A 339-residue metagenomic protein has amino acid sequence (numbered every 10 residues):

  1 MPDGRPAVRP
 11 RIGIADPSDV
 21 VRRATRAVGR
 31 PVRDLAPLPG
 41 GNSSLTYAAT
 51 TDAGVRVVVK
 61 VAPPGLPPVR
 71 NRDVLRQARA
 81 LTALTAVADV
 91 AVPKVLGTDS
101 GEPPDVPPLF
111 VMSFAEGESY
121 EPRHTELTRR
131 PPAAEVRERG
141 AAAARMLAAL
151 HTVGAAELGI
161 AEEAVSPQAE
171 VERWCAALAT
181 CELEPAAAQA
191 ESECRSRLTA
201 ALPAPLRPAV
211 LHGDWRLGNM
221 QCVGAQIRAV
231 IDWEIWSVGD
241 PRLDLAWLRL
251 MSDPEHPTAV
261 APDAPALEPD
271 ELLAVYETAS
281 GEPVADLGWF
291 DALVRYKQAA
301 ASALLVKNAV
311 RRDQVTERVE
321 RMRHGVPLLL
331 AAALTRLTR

Functional and structural regions predicted by a protein language model:
P2-R30: Juxta-kinase regulatory segment immediately upstream of eukaryotic protein kinase catalytic domains
D19-V20, R76, A80, A142-M146 (+5 more regions): Charged catalytic carboxylate motif
A24-V32, V87-A91, S280: Short secondary-structure junctions
A36-E170, A176-C194, P203-P205: ATP-binding pocket architecture of kinase catalytic cores
A36-T50, V58-V59, V95, L150 (+2 more regions): Active-site acidic catalytic loop and adjacent metal/ATP-binding pocket of ATP-dependent phosphoryl transfer enzymes
E162-V165, E282-V294: All-alpha amphipathic helical-bundle segments outside canonical DNA-binding/catalytic cores that form hydrophobic
L243-G281, V294-R312: Active-site activation/catalytic loop segments of kinase-like enzymes and analogous catalytic loops in related
E282, A300-R339: Helical subdomain adjoining the active site within ATP-dependent kinase catalytic cores
